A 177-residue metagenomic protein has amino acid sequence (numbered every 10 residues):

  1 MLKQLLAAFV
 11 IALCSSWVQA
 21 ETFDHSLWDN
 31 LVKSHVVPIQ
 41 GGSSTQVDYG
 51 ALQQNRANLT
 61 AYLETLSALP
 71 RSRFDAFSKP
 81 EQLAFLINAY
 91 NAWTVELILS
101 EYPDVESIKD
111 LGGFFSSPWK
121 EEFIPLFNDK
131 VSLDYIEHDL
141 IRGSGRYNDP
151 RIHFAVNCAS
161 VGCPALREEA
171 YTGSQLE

Functional and structural regions predicted by a protein language model:
M1-L6: Bacterial N-terminal signal peptides that target proteins for export
A7-A8, V18: Cleavable N-terminal signal peptides
I11-A12: Short, linear, compositionally biased motifs with a strong N-terminal bias
E21-I87, N91-E177: Interaction/scaffold regions that mediate signaling and macromolecular assembly across diverse proteins
